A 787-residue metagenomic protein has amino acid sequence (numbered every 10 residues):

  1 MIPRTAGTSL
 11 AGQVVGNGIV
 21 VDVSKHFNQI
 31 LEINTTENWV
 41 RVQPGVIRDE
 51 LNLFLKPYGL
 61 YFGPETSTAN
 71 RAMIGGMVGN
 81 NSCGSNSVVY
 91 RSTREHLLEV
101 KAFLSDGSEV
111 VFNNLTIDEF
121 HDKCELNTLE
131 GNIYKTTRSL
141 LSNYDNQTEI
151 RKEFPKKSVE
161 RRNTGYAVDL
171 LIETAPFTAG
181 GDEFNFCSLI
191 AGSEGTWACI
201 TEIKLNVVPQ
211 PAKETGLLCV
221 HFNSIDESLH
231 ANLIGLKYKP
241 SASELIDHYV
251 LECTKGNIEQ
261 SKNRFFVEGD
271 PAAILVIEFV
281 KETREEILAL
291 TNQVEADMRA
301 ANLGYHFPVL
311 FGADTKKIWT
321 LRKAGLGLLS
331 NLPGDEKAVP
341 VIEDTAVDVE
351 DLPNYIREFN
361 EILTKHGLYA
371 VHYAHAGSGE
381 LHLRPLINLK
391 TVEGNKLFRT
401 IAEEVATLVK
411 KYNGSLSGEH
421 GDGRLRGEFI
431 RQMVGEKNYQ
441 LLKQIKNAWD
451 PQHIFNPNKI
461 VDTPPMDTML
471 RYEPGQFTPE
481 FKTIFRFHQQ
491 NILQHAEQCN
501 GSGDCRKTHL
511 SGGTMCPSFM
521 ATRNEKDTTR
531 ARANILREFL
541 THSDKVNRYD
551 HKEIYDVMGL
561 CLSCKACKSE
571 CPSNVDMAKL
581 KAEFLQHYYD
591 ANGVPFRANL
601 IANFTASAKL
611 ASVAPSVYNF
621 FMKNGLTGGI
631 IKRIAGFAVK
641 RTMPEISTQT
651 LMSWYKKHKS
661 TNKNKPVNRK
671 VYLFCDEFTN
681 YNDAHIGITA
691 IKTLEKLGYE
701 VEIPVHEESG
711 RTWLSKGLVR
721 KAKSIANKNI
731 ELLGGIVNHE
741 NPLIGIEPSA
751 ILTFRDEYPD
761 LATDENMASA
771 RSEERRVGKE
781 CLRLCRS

Functional and structural regions predicted by a protein language model:
M1-F27, H366, H372-E380: Glycine-rich N-terminal segment of FAD-binding domains in flavoprotein oxidoreductases, spanning the beta-loop-helix
M1-P3, V15, V23-T66, V78 (+6 more regions): N-terminal glycine-rich flavin-associated loop
R4, G63-T66, L141-G165, E183 (+9 more regions): Flexible, glycine/charged-enriched surface loops at secondary-structure junctions
T8-Q13, T68-G75, E160-L171, E244-S261 (+13 more regions): A glycine-rich phosphate-binding loop feature that marks nucleotide/adenosyl-phosphate handling sites
E50, D122-D182, K443, W449-P517 (+5 more regions): Flexible inter-domain linker/hinge segments
I172-P176, G180-E183, C187-N395, R399 (+3 more regions): C-terminal substrate-recognition/cap domain of FAD-linked oxidoreductases
D450, P457, Y472, A578-K779 (+2 more regions): Iron-sulfur cluster-binding electron-transfer modules in prokaryotic oxidoreductases
D467-T468, Y472-A611, K723-N729, M767-R771: Ferredoxin-type iron-sulfur electron-transfer modules in oxidoreductases and energy-metabolism complexes
